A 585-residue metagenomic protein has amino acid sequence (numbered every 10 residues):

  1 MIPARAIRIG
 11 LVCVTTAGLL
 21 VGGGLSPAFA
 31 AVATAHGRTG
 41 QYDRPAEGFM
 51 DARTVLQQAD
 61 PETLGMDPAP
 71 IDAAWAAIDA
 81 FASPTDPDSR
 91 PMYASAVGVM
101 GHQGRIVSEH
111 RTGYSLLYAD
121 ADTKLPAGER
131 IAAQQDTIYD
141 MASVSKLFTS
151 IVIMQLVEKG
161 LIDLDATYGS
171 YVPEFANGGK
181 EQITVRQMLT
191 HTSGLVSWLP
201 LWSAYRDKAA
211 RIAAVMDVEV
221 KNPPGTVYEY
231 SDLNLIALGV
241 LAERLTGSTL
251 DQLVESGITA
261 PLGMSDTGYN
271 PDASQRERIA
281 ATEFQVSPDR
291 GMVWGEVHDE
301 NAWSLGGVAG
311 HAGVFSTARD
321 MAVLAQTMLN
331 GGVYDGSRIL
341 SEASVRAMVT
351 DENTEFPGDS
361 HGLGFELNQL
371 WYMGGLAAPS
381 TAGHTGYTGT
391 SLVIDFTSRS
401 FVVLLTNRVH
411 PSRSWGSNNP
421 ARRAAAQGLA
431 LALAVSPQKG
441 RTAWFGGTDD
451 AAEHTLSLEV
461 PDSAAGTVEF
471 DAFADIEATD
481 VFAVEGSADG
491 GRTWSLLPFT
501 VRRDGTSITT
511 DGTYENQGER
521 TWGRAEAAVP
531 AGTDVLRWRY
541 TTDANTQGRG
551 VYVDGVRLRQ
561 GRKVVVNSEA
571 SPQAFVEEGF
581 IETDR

Functional and structural regions predicted by a protein language model:
M1-V32: Secretory targeting and sorting signals
G40-D51, H110, L116-L117, A121 (+1 more regions): Short, surface-exposed loop or secondary-structure junction motifs that flank catalytic or metal-binding residues
M50-E62: Acidic/histidine-rich, surface-exposed loop or edge segments in extracytoplasmic proteins
M66, I78-A132, L164, P200-A204 (+2 more regions): A short, well-structured edge-of-sheet supersecondary motif
D72, I78-A82, G98, G104 (+5 more regions): Active-site SXXK
E109-T112, W198-A204, E255, N270 (+4 more regions): Short, solvent-exposed loop/turn and secondary-structure capping segments
D163-G179, A260-L262: Short, glycine/proline-biased beta-turn/loop segments that scaffold the active-site neighborhood
T350-E352, Q369, G375-S380, Y387-S391 (+2 more regions): Beta-sandwich/jellyroll recognition modules and their flexible linkers
